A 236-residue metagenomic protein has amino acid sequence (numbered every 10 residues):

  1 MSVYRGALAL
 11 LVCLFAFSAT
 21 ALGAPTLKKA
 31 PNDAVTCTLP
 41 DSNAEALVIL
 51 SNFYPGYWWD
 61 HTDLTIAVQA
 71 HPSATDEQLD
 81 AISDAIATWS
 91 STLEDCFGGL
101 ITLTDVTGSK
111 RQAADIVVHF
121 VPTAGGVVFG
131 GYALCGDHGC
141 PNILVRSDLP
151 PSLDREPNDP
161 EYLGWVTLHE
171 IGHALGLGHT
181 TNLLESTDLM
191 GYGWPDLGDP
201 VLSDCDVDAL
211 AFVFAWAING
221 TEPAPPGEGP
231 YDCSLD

Functional and structural regions predicted by a protein language model:
M1-L8: Bacterial N-terminal signal peptides that target proteins for export
A9-S18: Bacterial N-terminal signal peptides
A21-E77, W216-D236: Disordered inhibitory propeptide/activation segment of secreted metzincin zinc metalloprotease zymogens, centered on
A24, G139-D154, E161-Y162, G178-D236: Metalloprotease/metallohydrolase-associated module, dominated by Zn2+-dependent proteases
I66, W89, H169-G172, M190 (+1 more regions): Divalent metal-coordination and catalytic microenvironments
Q78-L183: Metzincin-family zinc-dependent endopeptidase catalytic domain
